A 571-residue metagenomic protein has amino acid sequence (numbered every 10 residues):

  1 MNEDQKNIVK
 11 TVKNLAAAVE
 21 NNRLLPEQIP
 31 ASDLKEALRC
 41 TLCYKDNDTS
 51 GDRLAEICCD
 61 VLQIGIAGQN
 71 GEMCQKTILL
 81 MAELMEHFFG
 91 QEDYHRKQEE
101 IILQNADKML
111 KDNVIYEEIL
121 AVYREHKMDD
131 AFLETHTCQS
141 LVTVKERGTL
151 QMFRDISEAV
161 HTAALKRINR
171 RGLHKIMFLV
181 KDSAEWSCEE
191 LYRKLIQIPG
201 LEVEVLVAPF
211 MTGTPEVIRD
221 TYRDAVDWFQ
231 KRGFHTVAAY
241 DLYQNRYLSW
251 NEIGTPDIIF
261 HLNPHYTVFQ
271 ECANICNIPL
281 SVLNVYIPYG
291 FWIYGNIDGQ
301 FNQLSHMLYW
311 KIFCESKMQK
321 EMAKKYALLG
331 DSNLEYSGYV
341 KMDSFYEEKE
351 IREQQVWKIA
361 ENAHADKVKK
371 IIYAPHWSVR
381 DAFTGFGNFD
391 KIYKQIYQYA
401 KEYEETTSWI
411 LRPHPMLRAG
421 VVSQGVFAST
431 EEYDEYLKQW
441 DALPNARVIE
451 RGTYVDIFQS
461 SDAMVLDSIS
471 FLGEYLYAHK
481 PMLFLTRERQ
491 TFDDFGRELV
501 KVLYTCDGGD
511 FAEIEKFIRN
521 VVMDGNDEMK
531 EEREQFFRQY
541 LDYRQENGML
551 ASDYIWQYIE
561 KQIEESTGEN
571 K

Functional and structural regions predicted by a protein language model:
M1-E3, A17, V285, I449-D493: A donor-sugar binding/catalytic signature common to diverse glycosyltransferases and related nucleotide-sugar
N2-H136, V144, Q151, A512-K571: C-terminal amphipathic helix plus adjacent low-complexity, charged tail appended to glycosyltransferase catalytic
K6-N14, A18, T236-Y243, A446-E450 (+1 more regions): Short acidic-hydrophobic, aromatic-tinged amphipathic segments that line or gate anion-handling sites
N7, E20-C40, L141-G148, F153-T162 (+3 more regions): A nucleotide-sugar donor-handling region in carbohydrate enzymes
L24, S187, L191, I196-Q197 (+4 more regions): Conserved catalytic-core segment of nucleotide-activated headgroup transferases in glycan assembly
S50, G71-P256, Q557-Y558, Q562-E565 (+1 more regions): N-terminal pre-catalytic "stem/leader" segment of glycosyltransferase-like enzymes
L173-Y346: Active-site and donor-binding regions of nucleotide-sugar-utilizing enzymes
L242-Q244, Q424-S470: Donor nucleotide-activated moiety binding/catalytic core segment of transferases that use nucleotide-activated donors
